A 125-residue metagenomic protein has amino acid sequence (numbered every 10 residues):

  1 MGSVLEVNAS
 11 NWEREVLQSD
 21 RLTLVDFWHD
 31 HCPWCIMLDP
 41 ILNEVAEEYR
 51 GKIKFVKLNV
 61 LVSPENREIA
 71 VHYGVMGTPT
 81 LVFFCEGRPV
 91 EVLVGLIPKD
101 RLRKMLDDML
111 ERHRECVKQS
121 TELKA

Functional and structural regions predicted by a protein language model:
M1-E15: N-terminal "domain-start" segment that seeds a small globular fold
M1-G2, E115, T121-A125: N-terminal targeting signals for export/organelle localization
L5-N8, F27, D39, N43-A46 (+1 more regions): Thiol-based oxidoreductase modules, predominantly thioredoxin-like and allied folds used for disulfide exchange
S10-E13, P64, D100: Acidic phosphotransfer microenvironment of two-component signaling modules
R14-E47: Local sequence-structure signature of Cys/Sec-based thiol-disulfide redox active-site neighborhoods
V71-M76: A short glycine-leucine-enriched loop at secondary-structure breakpoints that most characteristically corresponds
G77-K118: Non-catalytic, surface beta->alpha helical segment in thiol-disulfide oxidoreductase systems
